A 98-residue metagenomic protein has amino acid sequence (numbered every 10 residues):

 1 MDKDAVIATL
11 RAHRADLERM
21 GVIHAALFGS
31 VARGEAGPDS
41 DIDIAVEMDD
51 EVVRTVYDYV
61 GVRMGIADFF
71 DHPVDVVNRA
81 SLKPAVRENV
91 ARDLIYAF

Functional and structural regions predicted by a protein language model:
M1-H24, R33-G34, P38, E51-F98: Catalytic core of pol beta-like nucleotidyltransferases
L27: Conserved histidines in hydrophobic membrane contexts and catalytic metal-binding motifs
S30: P-loop (Walker A) phosphate-binding loop of NTP-binding proteins
D41-D43: Structural signature of the urease/amidohydrolase superfamily beta/alpha-barrel
A45-E47: Short hydrophobic/aromatic beta-strand micro-patches that form the beta-sheet surface supporting nucleotide- or nucleic
